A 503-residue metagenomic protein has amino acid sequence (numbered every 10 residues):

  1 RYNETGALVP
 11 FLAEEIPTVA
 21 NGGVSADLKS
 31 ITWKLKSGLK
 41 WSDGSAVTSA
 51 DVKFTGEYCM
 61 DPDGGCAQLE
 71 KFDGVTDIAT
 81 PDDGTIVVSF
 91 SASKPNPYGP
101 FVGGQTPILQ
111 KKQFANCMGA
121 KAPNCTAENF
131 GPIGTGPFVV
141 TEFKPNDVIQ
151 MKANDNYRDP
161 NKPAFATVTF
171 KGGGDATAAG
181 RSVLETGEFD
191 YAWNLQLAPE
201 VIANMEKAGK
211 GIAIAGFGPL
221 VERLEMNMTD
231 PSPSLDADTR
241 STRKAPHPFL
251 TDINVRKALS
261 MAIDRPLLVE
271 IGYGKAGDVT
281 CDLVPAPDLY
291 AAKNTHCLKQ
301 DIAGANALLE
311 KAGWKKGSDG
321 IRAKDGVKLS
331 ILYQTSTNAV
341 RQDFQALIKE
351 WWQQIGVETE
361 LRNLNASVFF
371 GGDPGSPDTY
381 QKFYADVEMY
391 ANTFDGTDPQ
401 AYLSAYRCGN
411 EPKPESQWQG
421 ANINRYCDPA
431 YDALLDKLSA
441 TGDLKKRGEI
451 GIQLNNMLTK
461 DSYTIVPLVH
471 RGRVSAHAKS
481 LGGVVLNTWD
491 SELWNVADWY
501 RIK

Functional and structural regions predicted by a protein language model:
R1-V24, E57, I133-T135: N-terminal lobe/hinge region of extracytoplasmic solute-binding protein
E4, G103-T167, I302-A307: Gly/Pro-rich hinge or "lid" segments in bacterial periplasmic/extracellular proteins
E15-G65, P81, V87-S89, A179-T186 (+1 more regions): Aromatic- and charge-enriched surface segment that lines or borders ligand/interaction sites
T32, Q68-G119, E142, K479: Surface-exposed binding/hinge segments that line and control ligand-binding clefts or catalytic entry sites
T32, T126, D155-N204, T337 (+2 more regions): Ligand-site clamp/hinge motif
T48-E57, D83-S89, G136-P137, F165-T167 (+5 more regions): Alpha-helical secondary-structure segments
C59-M60, A67, D77-T80, T141-K152 (+4 more regions): Extracellular/periplasmic solute-recognition and catalytic clefts
K144-V148, A153-D155, I214-E222, A258-C297 (+3 more regions): Detector for C-terminal structural segments
